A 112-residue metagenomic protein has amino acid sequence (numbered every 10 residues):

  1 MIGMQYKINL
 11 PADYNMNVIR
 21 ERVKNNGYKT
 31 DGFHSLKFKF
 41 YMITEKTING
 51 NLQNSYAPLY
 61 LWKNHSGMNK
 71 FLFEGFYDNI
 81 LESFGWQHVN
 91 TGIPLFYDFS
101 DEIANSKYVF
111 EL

Functional and structural regions predicted by a protein language model:
M1-F38, K46-N49, G67-K70, Q87-L112: Short S/T/G/P-rich N-terminal loop/turn motif that feeds into the first structured element of a domain
F38, N54-K63, F71: Short, structured motif recognition centered on aromatic/hydrophobic residues
I43: Residues that line or immediately flank small-molecule/substrate-binding pockets and catalytic motifs
I48, Y77-D78: Hydrophobic alpha-helical segments
L72-F76: "Short basic amphipathic alpha-helical interaction patches in structured regions
D78-F84: A common structural junction motif
